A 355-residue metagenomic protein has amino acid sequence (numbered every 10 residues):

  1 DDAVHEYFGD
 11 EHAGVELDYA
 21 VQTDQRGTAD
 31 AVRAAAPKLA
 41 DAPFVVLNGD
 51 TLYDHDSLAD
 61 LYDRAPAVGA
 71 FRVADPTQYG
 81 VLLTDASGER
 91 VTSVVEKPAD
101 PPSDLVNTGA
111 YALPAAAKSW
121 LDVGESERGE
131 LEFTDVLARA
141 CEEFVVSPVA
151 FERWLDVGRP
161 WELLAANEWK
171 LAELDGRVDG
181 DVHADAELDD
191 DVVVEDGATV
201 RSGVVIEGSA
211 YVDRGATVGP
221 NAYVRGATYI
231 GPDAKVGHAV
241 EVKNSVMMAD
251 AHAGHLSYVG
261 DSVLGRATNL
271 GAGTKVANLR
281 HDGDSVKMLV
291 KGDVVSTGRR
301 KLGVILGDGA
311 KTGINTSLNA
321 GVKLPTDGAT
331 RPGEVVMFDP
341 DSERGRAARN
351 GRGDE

Functional and structural regions predicted by a protein language model:
D1-V46, Y53: Conserved N-terminal catalytic core of the sugar/cofactor nucleotidyltransferase
A3-Y7, V136, A165: Phosphate- and divalent-cation-binding pockets in alpha/beta enzyme and binding domains that engage nucleotide-derived
E11, Y53-R128: Conserved core of the sugar-phosphate nucleotidyltransferase
D50, R72, R159: Active-site glycine-centered loops adjacent to acidic/histidine catalytic or metal-binding residues that shape
A112-L113, G158, R331: A conserved hydrophobic position in a structured secondary element of the catalytic/binding core that shapes
E127-E130, L137-G226: Extended, small-residue-rich solenoid/repeat segments and analogous flexible loops that form exposed scaffolds
V178, V182-A184, L188, V194-D196 (+17 more regions): Repetitive beta-strand solenoid architecture
H238-E355: Glycine-rich hexapeptide-repeat left-handed beta-helix
